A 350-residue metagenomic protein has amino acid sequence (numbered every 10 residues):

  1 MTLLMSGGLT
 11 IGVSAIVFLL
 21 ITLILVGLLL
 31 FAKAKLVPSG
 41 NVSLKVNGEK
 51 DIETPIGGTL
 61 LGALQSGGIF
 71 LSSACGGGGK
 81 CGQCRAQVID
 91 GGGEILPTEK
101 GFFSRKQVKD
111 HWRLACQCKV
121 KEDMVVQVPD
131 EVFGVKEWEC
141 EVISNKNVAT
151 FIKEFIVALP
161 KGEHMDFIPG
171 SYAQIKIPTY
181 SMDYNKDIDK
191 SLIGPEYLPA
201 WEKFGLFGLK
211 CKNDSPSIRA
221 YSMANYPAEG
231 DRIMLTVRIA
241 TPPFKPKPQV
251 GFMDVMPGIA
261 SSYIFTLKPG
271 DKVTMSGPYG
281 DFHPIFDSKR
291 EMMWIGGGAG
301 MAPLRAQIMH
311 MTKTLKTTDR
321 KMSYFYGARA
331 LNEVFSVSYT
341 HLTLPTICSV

Functional and structural regions predicted by a protein language model:
M1-G8: Short, strongly hydrophobic alpha-helical membrane anchors
V26-L44: Transmembrane-cytosolic junction motif
V42-G58: Membrane-cytosol interface motif
Q65-S72, Q83-F133: Iron-sulfur (Fe-S) cluster-binding segments and ferredoxin-like electron-carrier domains, especially [2Fe-2S]
S144-P269, A328-R329: Ferredoxin-reductase
R320-R329: Short internal beta-strands
L344-V350: Single conserved hydrophobic/aromatic residue that forms the stacking wall/gate of nucleotide- or nucleobase-binding
